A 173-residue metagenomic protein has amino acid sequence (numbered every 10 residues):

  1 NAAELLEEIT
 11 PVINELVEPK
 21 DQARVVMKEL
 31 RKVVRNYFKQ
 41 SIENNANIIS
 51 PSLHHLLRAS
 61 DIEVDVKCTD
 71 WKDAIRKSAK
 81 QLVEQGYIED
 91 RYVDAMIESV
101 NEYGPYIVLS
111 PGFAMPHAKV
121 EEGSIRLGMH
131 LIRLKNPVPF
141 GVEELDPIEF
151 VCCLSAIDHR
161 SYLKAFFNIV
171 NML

Functional and structural regions predicted by a protein language model:
N1-L173: Cytosolic covalent-transfer regions centered on His/Cys nucleophiles that carry phosphoryl or persulfide groups
